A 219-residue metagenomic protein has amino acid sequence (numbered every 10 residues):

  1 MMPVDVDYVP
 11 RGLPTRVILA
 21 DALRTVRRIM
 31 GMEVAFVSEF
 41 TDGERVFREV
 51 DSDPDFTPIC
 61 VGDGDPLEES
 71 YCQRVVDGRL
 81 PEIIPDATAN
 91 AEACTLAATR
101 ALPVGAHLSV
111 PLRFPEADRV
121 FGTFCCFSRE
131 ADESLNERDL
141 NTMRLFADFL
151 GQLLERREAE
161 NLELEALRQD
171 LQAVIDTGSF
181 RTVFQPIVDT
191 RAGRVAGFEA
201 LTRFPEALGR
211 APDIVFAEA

Functional and structural regions predicted by a protein language model:
G12-V50, I59, E68: Helix-loop-beta substructure at the N-terminus of cytosolic sensory domains that couple signal/ligand detection
F40, E44-R45, F56-R100, G105: Regulatory sensory and allosteric helical modules in signal-transduction proteins and certain transcription factors
C72, L112-S128: Sensory-domain boundary capping and coupling elements
G105-E116, V183-F184: A short, aliphatic-rich beta-strand micro-motif
T123-E133, R203-E206: Short beta-strand-to-loop transition segments that serve as allosteric relay/switch motifs in sensory/regulatory domains
S134-Q152: Amphipathic alpha-helical "output/dimerization" segments
N136, V183, A192-A219: Catalytic core of bacterial cyclic-dinucleotide metallophosphodiesterases
G151-R181, V215-A219: C-di-GMP signaling machinery
